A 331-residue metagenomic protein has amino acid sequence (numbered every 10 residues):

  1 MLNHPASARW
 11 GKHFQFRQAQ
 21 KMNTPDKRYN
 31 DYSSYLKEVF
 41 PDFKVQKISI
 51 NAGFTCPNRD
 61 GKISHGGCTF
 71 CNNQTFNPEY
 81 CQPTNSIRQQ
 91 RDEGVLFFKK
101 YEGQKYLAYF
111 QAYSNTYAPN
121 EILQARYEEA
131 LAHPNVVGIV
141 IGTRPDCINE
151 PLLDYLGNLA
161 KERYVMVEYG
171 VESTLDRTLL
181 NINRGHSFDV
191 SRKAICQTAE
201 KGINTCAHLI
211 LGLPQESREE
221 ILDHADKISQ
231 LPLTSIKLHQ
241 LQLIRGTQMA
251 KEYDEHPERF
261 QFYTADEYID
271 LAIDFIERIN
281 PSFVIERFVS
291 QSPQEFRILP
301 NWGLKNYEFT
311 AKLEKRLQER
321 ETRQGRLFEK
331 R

Functional and structural regions predicted by a protein language model:
H4, H13-I87, D92-L107: N-terminal [4Fe-4S]-dependent radical SAM core
Q15-K37, P41-Q46, S235, L243-R331: Auxiliary Fe-S-binding modules of radical SAM enzymes
Q46-I50, Y106-A108, I139-I141, V165-Y169 (+3 more regions): Hydrophobic faces of well-ordered beta-strands that scaffold small-molecule active sites in alpha/beta enzyme cores
Q74-R91, F98-N120, N135-I148, Y164-V190 (+1 more regions): Core AdoMet radical
F98-K99, Y127-P134, L156-Y164, C196-E200: Acidic (Asp/Glu)-rich catalytic clusters
N120-E128, N149-N158, I182, I221: Distinct, well-ordered alpha-helical segments
D189-M249, D266-V289: Conserved C-terminal portion of the radical SAM core fold that forms the substrate/S-adenosylmethionine-binding
